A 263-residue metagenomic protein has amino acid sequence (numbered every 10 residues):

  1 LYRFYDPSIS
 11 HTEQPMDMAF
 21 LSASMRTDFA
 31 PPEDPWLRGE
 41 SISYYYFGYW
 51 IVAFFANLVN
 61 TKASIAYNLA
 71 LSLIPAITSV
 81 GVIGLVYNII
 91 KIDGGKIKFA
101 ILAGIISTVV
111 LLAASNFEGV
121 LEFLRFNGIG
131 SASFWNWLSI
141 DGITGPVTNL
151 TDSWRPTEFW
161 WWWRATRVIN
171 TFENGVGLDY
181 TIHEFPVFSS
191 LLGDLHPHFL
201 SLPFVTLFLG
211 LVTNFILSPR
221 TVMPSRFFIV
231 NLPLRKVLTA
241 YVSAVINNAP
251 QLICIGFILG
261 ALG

Functional and structural regions predicted by a protein language model:
L1-F204: Active-site lumenal/periplasmic loops and adjacent helix-entry segments of GT-C-fold, multi-pass membrane
P15, F126-G128, L209, V222 (+1 more regions): Active/binding-pocket-proximal capping segment
V86, V212, L259-G263: Generic low-polarity alpha-helical segments
I92-F99, S218-Q251: Membrane-interfacial, low-structure loops and terminal tails that flank and connect transmembrane helices in multi-pass
A132-S133, T213-F215, M223: Short, surface-exposed linear patches
L178-H183, F199, L234-R235, N247-G256: Non-cytosolic juxtamembrane linkers/loops that tether extracellular or periplasmic domains to nearby transmembrane
S189-L192, S243, I253-G263: Membrane-interface alpha helices of multi-pass inner-membrane proteins
L207-P219: Hydrophobic, aromatic-rich transmembrane alpha-helices and their immediate juxtamembrane boundary segments
